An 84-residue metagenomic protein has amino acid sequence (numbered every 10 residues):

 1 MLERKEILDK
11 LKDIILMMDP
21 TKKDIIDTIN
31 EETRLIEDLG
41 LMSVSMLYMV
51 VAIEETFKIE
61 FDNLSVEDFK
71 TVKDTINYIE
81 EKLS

Functional and structural regions predicted by a protein language model:
M1-L41, M49, T56-S84: Phosphopantetheine-dependent thiolation modules in NRPS/PKS and related acyl-activating systems
S45: Two-component histidine kinase catalytic core, primarily the HATPase_c
